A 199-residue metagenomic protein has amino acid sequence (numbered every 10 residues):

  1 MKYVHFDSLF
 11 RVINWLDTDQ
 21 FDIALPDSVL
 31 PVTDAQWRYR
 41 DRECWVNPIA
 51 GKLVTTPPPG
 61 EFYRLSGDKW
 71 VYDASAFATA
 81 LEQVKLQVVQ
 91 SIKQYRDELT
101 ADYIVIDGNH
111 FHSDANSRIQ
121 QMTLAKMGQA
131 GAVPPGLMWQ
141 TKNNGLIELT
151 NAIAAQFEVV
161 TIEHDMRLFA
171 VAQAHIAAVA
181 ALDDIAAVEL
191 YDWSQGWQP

Functional and structural regions predicted by a protein language model:
M1-K2, D7-Y39, N47-P199: A preference for well-ordered globular domain cores that mediate specific macromolecular interactions or catalysis
